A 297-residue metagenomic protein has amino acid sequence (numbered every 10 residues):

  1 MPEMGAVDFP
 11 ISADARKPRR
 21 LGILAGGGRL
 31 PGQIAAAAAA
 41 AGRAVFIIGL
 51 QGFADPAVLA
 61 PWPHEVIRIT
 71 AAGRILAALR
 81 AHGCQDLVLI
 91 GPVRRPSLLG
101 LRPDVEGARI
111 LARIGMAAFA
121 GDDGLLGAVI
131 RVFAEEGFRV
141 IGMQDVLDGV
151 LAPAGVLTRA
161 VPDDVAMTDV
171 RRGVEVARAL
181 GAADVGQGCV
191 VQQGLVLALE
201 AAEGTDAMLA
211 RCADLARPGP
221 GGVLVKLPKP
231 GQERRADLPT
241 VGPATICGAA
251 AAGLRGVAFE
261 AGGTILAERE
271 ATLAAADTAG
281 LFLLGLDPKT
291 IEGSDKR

Functional and structural regions predicted by a protein language model:
P2-L50: N-terminal basic/disordered segments at the start of proteins
R16, A25, R29-Q33, I67-R74 (+11 more regions): Conserved active-site and cofactor/substrate-binding residues in soluble primary-metabolism enzymes
R16-R20, A41-A44, H82-Q85, E135-F138 (+5 more regions): Short coil/turn connectors at secondary-structure junctions
R20, A38, D123, R139-I246: Conserved mixed alpha/beta catalytic, RNA-binding, or beta-rich assembly cores of soluble enzyme, regulatory
I23-A25, F46-I48, L87-I90, A118 (+6 more regions): General beta-strand structural signal in soluble alpha/beta enzymes
L50-C84, R102-I110, I114, A207-R297: Feature captures the catalytic cores and cofactor-binding loops of soluble hydro-lyases/lyases that act on carboxylate
I69, L89-S97, P239: N-terminal glycine-rich "phosphate-gripper" loop used for MgATP/nucleotide binding and carboxylate activation
P103-R159: Hydrophobic alpha-helical segments and helix pairs
